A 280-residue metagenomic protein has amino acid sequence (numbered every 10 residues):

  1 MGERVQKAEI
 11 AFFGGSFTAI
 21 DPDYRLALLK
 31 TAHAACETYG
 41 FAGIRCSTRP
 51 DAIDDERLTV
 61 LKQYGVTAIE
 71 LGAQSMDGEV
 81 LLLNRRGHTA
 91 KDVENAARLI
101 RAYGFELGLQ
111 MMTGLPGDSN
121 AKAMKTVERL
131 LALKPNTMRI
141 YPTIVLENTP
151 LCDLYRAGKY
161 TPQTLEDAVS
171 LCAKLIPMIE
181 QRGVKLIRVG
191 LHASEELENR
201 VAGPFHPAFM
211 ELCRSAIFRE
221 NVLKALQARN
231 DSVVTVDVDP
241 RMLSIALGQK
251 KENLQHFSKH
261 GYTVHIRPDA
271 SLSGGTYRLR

Functional and structural regions predicted by a protein language model:
M1-G2, Q6: Alpha/beta catalytic barrel-like cores
A8, A42, T67, N136 (+2 more regions): Short acidic/polar active-site loop segments enriched in Thr and Asp
A8-G14: Glycine- and acidic-rich phosphate- and metal-coordinating loops
F13, S47, Q110, Y141 (+3 more regions): Solvent-exposed beta-strand sheet faces enriched in polar/charged residues
G14-T143, E147-E166: Conserved non-cysteine loop/helix-boundary elements of the Radical SAM core domain that shape
G158-R280: Auxiliary Fe-S-binding modules of radical SAM enzymes
